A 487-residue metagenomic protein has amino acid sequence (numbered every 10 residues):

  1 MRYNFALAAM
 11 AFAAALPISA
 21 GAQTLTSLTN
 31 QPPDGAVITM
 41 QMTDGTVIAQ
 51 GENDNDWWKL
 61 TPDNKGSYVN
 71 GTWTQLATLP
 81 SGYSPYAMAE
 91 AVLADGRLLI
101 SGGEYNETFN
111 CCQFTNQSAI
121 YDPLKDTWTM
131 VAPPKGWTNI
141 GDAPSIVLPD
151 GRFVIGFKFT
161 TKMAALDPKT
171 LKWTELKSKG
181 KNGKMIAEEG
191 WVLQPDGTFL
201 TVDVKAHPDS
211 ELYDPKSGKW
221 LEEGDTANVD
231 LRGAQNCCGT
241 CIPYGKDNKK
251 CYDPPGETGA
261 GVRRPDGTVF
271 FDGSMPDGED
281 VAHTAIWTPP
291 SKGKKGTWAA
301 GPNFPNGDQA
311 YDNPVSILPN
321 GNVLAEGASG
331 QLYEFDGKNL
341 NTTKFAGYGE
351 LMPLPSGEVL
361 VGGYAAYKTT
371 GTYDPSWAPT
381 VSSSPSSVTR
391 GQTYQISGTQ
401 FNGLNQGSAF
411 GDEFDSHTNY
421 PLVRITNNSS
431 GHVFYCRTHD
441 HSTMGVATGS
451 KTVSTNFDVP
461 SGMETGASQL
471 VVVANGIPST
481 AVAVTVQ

Functional and structural regions predicted by a protein language model:
M1-A8: Bacterial N-terminal signal peptides that target proteins for export
A8-P17: Bacterial N-terminal signal peptides
I18-A22: Sec/Tat signal peptide C-region and signal peptidase I cleavage site
L28-P32, I48, W58-S67, T72-T78 (+12 more regions): Immunoglobulin-like IPT/TIG beta-sandwich domains and homologous Ig-like subdomains
L28-Q50, L76-S101, S118-I120, V131-G156 (+9 more regions): Conserved short beta-strand element of beta-propeller blades
N53, E104-N106, F159, K205 (+4 more regions): Residue-level signature of beta-propeller blades and closely related beta-rich strand-turn architectures in secreted
W57-N64, T115-P123, M163-P168, D209-G218 (+2 more regions): Beta-propeller blade signature
T369-A378: Proline/serine/threonine-rich low-complexity linkers at boundaries of modular beta-sandwich domains
